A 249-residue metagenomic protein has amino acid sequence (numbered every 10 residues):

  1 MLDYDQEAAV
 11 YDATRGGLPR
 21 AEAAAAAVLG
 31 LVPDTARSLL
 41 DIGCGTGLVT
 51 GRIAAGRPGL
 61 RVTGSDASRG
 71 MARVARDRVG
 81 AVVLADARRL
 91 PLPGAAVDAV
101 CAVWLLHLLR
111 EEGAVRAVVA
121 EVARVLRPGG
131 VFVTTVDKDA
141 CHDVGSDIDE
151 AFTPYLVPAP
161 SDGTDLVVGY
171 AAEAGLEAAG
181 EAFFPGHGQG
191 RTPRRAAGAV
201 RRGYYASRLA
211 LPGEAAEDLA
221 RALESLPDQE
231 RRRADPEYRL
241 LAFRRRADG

Functional and structural regions predicted by a protein language model:
M1-A36, L48-R52, M71, A140: Conserved class I S-adenosyl-L-methionine
S38-I42, T46-R89: Class I SAM-dependent methyltransferase SAM/SAH-binding core
R88-V100: A short acidic, Gly/Pro-enriched loop at the edge of an enzyme's catalytic core that lines a small-molecule cofactor
D98-G113: A short SAM/SAH-binding and catalytic strip from SAM-dependent methyltransferases
R116-P128: A short glycine-rich, Lys/Arg-flanked "PGG" loop and its adjoining helix->strand segment in the class I
V131-P160: Conserved class I S-adenosyl-L-methionine
A159-G175: Short alpha-helix
A174-G249: Conserved Class I S-adenosyl-L-methionine
